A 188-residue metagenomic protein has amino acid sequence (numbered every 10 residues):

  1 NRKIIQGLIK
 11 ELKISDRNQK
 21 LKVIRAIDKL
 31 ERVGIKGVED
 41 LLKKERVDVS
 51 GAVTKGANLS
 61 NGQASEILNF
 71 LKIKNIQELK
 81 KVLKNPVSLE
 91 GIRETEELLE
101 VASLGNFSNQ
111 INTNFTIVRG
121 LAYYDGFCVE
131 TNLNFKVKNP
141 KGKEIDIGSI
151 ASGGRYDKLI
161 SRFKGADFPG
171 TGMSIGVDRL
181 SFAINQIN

Functional and structural regions predicted by a protein language model:
N1, Q19, N112-N114: Residue-level detector of family-conserved "landmark" positions at structurally sensitive sites
N1-G7, I76-Q77: Short, conserved phosphate-binding/catalytic loop or strand-edge motifs used in phosphoryl-/nucleotidyl-transfer
K3-I4, R25, V118-R119: Short secondary-structure capping/turn micro-motifs that flank functional sites
Q6-K29, I145: Class II aminoacyl-tRNA synthetase-like tRNA-binding/catalytic domains
G34-N188: Positively charged, Gly/Ser-enriched RNA/tRNA-binding surfaces
